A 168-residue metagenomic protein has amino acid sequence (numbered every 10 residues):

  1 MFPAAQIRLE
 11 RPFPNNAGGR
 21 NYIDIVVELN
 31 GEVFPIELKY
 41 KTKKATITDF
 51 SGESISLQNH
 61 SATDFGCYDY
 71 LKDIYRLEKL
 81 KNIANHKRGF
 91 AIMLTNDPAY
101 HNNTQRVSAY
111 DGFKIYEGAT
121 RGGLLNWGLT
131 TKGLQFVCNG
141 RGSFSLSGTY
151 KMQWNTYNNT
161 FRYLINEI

Functional and structural regions predicted by a protein language model:
M1-E28: A short acidic/basic microdomain associated with nuclease active sites
F2, L29, K81-N85: A structural signal for short coil/turn segments at secondary-structure junctions
P14, K41-K43, N96-A99: Short, solvent-exposed loop/turn segments at secondary-structure junctions
I25-V27, E32-L57, L77: Conserved catalytic cores of phosphodiester-cleaving nucleases, focusing on short active-site segments
I55-Y68: Surface-exposed cleft-lining segments at the edges of enzyme active sites
C67-K79: A Trp-anchored, charged/polar loop motif used as the substrate-binding/catalytic surface of acyl/ester-handling
E78-A109: Nucleic-acid nuclease catalytic cores
P98-I168: Non-catalytic C-terminal interaction segments of nucleic acid-processing enzymes
